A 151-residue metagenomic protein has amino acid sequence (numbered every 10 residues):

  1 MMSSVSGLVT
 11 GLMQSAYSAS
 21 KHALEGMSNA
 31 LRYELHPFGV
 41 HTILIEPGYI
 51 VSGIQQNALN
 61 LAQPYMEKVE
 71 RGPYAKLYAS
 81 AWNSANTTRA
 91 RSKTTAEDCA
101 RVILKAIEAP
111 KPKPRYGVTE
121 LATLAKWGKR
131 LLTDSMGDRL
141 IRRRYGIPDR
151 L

Functional and structural regions predicted by a protein language model:
M1: Rossmann-fold scaffold of SDR-type NAD(P)-dependent oxidoreductases
S4: Residue(s) in the substrate-gating loop at a strand-loop-helix junction that position the organic substrate next
V9, A30-H41: Active-site-adjacent segment of SDR/Rossmann-fold oxidoreductases
V9-A16: Active-site loop immediately N-terminal to the catalytic Tyr-X3-Lys motif of short-chain dehydrogenase/reductase
S20-A23: Active-site helix of classical SDR
P37-R89: C-terminal beta-strand-loop-alpha-helix "lid" module of Rossmann-like NAD(P)-dependent dehydrogenases
T42, N83-L131: Core catalytic loop region at the nicotinamide-binding pocket of NAD(P)H-dependent oxidoreductases
M136-L151: Non-catalytic terminal and boundary segments that flank Rossmann-like NAD(P)-dependent oxidoreductase
